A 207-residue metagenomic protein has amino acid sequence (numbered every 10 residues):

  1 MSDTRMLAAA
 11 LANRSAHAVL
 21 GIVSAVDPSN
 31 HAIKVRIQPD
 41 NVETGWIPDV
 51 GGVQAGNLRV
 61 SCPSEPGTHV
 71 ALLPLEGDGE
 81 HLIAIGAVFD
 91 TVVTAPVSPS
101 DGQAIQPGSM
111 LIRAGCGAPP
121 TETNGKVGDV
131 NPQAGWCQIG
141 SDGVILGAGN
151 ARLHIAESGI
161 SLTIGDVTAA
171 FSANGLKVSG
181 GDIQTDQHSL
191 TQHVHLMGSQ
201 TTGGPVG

Functional and structural regions predicted by a protein language model:
M1-V19: Short boundary/loop segments of OB/S1/cold-shock single-stranded nucleic-acid-binding domains
S2-T4, E65-T68, H81-G207: Right-handed beta-helix
S15-S29: Structural detector for short beta-strands of small beta-barrel domains
S29-V35: Short aromatic-glycine-enriched beta-strand elements
P39-W46: Flexible glycine/proline-rich, aromatic-decorated loop/lid segments
I47-A55: Short, structured beta-strand/loop micro-motifs enriched in basic residues and often containing a Trp
G56-V70: Short nucleic-acid-contacting surface segments enriched for D/E, G, S/T with interspersed K/R
L73-L75: Short, surface-exposed secondary-structure boundary micro-motifs
